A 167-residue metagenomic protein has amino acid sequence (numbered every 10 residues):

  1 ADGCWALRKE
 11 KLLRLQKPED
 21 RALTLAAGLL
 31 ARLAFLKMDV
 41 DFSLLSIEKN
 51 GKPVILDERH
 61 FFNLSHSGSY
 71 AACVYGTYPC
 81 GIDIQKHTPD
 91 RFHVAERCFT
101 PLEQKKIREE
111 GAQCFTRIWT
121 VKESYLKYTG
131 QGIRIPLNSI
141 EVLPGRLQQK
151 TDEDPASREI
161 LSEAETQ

Functional and structural regions predicted by a protein language model:
A1-Q167: Core catalytic alpha/beta fold that binds nucleotide/phospho-ligands
